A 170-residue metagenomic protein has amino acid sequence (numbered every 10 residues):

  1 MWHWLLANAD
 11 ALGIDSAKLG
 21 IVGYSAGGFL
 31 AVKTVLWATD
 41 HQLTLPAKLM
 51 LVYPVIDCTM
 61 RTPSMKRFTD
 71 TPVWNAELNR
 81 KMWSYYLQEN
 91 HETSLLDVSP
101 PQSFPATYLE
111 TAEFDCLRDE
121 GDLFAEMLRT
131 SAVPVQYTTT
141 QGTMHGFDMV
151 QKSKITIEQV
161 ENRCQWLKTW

Functional and structural regions predicted by a protein language model:
M1-W170: Alpha/beta-hydrolase superfamily serine-hydrolase fold, recognizing
